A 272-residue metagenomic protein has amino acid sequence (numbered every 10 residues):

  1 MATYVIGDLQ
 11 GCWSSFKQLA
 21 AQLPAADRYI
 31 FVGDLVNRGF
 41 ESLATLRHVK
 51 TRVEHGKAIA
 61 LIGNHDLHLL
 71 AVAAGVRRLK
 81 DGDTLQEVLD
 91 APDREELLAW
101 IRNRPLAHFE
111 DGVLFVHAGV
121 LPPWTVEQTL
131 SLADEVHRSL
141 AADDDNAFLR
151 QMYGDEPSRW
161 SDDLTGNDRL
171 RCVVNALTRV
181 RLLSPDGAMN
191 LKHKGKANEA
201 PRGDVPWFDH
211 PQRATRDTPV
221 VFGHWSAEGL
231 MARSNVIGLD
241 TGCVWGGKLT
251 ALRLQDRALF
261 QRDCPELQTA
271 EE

Functional and structural regions predicted by a protein language model:
M1-E54, A58: N-terminal active-site segment of His-dependent metallophosphoesterases
T3-Q10, V113-G119, G238-L239: Active-site-proximal beta-strand elements of phosphoester/diester hydrolases
V5, Y29-F31, A60-L61, L114 (+2 more regions): Residue-level marker for buried hydrophobic side chains located in beta-strands that build the well-ordered beta-sheet
D8, D34, G63-N64, I101 (+4 more regions): Divalent metal-coordination and catalytic microenvironments
Q10-S14, N37-F40, H65-V72, P123 (+2 more regions): Active-site environment of divalent metal-dependent phosphoester hydrolases
F31, H108-E110, A232, L254: Generic beta-strand structural signal
L43-L46, T51-D168: Active-site neighborhood of divalent metal-dependent phosphoester bond hydrolases
L130-E272: Acidic, His/Gly-rich catalytic cores of divalent-metal-dependent hydrolytic chemistry
